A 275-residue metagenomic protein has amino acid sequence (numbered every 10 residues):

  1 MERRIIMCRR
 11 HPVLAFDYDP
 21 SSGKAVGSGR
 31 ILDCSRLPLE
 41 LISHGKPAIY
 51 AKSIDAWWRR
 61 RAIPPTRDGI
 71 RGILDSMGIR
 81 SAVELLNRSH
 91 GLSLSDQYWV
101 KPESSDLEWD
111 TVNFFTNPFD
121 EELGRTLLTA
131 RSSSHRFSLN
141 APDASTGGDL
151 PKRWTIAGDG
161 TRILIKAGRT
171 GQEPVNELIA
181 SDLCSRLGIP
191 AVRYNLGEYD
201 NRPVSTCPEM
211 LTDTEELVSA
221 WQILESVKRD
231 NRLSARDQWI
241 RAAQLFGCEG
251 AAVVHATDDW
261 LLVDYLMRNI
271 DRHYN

Functional and structural regions predicted by a protein language model:
M1-L262, L266-N269: Phosphate/dinucleotide-binding and metal-coordinating scaffold of catalytic cores in nucleotide-dependent enzymes
H273-N275: Catalytic activation segment of kinase domains across protein kinase-like and atypical kinase folds
